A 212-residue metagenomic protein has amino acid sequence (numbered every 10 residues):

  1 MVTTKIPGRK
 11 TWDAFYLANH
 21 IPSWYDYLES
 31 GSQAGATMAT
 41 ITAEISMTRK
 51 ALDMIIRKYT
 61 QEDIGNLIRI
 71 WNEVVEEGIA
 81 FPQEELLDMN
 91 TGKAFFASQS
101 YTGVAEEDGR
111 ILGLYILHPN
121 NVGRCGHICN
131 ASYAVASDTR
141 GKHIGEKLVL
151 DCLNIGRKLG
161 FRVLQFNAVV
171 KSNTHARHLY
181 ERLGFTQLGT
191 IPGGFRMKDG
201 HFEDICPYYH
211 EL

Functional and structural regions predicted by a protein language model:
M54-L67: A short beta-loop-alpha structural element at the N-terminal edge of CoA-dependent acyl/N-acetyltransferase catalytic
I68-E85: Helix-loop element at the rim of GNAT/NAT acetyltransferase active sites that forms part of the acceptor-substrate
A80-D138, V149-L150, I155, E211-L212: Acetyl-CoA-dependent GNAT
R140, F166-A176, G194-D199: Conserved beta-strand-loop-alpha-helix junction that forms the acyl-donor binding cleft
G141-G156, R177-R182: Conserved acetyl-CoA-binding loop-helix of GNAT-fold acetyltransferases
G156-V169: Conserved GNAT acetyl-CoA-binding A-motif
Y180, F185, Y208: Conserved active-site tyrosine of GNAT-family acetyltransferases
